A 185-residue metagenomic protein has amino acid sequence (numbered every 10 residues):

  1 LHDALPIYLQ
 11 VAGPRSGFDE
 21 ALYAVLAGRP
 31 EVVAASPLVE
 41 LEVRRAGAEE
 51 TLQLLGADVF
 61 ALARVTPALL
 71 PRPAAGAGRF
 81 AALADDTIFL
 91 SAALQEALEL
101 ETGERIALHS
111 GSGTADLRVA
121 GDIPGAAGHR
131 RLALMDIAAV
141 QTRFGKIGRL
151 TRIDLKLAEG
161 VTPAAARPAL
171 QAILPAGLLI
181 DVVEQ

Functional and structural regions predicted by a protein language model:
L1-Q185: Alpha-helical transmembrane segments of bacterial inner-membrane membrane proteins
